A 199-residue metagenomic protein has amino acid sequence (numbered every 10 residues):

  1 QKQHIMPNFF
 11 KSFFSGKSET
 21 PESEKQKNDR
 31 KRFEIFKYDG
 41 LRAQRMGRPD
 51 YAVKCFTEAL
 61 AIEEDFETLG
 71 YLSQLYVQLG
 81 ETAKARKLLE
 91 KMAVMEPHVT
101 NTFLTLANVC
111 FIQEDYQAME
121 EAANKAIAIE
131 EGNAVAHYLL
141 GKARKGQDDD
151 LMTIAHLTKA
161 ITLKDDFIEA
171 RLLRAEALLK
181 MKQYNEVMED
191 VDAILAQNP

Functional and structural regions predicted by a protein language model:
F13-I35, E58-A61: TPR-adjacent "capping" and linker segments in tetratricopeptide-repeat scaffold/adaptor proteins
F33, F66-E67, T100-N101, A134-V135 (+1 more regions): Helix-start (N-cap) detector for alpha-helical repeat units in TPR-like alpha-solenoids, especially tetratricopeptide
G47-K54, L79-K91, Q113-K125, G146-K159 (+1 more regions): Structural signature of tandem alpha-helical TPR/SEL1-like repeats, specifically the intra-repeat loop/turn
K54-G80: Short, charge-rich amphipathic alpha-helical segments embedded in non-transmembrane helical bundles/solenoids
E63-E64, P97, E131, D165 (+1 more regions): Short coil turns that delineate tetratricopeptide repeat
